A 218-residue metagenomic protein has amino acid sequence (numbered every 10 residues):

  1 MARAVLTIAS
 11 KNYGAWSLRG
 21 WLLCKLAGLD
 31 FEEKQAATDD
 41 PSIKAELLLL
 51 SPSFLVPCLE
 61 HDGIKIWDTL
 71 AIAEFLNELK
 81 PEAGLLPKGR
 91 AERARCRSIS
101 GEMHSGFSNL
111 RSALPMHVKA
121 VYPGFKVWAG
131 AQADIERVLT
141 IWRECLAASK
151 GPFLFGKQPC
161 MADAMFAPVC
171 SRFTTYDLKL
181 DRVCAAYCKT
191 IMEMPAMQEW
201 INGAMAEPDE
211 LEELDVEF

Functional and structural regions predicted by a protein language model:
M1-W128: GST-like domain detector, emphasizing the conserved glutathione-binding G-site in the N-terminal thioredoxin-like
L6-I8, K34, K157, T174-T175 (+1 more regions): Short, contiguous strand/loop micro-motifs
K34, T69, V183, I201-N202: Residue-level detector of family-conserved "landmark" positions at structurally sensitive sites
A37-D40, Y187, M205: Conserved beta-strand edge residues that scaffold enzyme active sites
S42-K44, M192, E210-L211: Short Asp/Glu-rich motifs
R93, R97-S100, A185-C188, Q198: Short, well-structured alpha-helical segments
M103, F107-P195, G203: GST-like fold's C-terminal all-alpha helical module
A204-F218: Acidic/histidine-enriched, glycine/proline-rich intrinsically disordered or flexible terminal extensions
